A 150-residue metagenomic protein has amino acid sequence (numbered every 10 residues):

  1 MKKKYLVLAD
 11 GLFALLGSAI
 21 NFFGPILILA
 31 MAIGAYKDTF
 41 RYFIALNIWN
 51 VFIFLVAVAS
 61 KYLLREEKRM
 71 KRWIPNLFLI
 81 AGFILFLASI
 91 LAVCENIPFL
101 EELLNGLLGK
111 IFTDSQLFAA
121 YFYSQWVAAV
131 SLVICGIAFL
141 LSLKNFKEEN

Functional and structural regions predicted by a protein language model:
M1-A14, Y36, F40-N47, R65-L79 (+1 more regions): Membrane-water interface of alpha-helical transmembrane segments
M1-N21, L141-N150: Cytosolic juxtamembrane helix and N-cap/initiation of the first transmembrane helix
F13-P25, F83-A88: Canonical alpha-helical transmembrane segments of integral membrane proteins
L27-A45, S89-V127: Interfacial non-cytosolic loop connecting adjacent transmembrane helices
I44-A59: Generic alpha-helical transmembrane segments
L55-V58, C94-G106, I134-L141: Juxtamembrane/interfacial segments around transmembrane helices
A57-K61, Y121-E149: Membrane-water interface at the C-terminal end of transmembrane alpha helices
A59-A92, N96: Loop-to-transmembrane helix junctions at the membrane interface
